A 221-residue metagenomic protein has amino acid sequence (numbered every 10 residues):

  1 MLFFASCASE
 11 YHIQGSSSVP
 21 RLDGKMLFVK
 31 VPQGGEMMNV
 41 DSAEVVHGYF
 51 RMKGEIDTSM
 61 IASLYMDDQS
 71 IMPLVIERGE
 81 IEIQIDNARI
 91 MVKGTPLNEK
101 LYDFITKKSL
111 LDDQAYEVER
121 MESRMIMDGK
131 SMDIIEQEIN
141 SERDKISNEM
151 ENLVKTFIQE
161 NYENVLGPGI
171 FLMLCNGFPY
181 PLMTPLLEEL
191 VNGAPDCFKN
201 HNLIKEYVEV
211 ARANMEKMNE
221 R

Functional and structural regions predicted by a protein language model:
M1-C7: Sec-dependent bacterial lipoprotein signal peptides
C7-E151: A non-transmembrane, solvent-exposed segment enriched in polar/low-complexity residues
E99, N152, G169-M173: Positions in alpha-helical segments
D103, I134, E138, L153 (+2 more regions): Exposed alpha-helical structural elements
N152-I158: A short, acidic, amphipathic alpha-helical segment used as a generic capping/interface helix at domain edges
Q159-R221: Charged, long alpha-helical assembly modules
